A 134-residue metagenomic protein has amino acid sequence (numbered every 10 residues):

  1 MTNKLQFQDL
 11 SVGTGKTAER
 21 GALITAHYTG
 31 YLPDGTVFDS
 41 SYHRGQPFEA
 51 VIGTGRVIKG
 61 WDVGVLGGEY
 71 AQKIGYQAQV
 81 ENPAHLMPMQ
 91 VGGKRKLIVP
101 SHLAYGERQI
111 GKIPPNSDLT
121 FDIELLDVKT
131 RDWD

Functional and structural regions predicted by a protein language model:
M1-D134: Cross-family detector of peptidyl-prolyl cis-trans isomerase
